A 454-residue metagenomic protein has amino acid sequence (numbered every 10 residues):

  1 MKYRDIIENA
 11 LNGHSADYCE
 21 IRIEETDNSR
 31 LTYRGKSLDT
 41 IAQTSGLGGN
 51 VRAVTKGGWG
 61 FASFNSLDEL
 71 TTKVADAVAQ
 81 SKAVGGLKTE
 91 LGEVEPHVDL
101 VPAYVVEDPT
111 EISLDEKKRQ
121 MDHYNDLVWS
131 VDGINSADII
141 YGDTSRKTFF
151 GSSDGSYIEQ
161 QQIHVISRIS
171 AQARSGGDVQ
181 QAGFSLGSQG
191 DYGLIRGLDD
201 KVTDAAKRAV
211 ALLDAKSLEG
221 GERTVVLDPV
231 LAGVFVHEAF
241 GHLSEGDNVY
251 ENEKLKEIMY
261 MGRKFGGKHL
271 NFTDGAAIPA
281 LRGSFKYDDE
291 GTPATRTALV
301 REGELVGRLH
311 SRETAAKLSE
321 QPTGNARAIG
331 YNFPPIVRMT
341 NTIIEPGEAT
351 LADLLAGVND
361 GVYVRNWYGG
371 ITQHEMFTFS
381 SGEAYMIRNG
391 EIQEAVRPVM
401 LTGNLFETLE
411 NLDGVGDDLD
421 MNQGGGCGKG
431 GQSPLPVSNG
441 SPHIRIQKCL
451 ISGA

Functional and structural regions predicted by a protein language model:
M1-A454: N-terminal small-residue-enriched
